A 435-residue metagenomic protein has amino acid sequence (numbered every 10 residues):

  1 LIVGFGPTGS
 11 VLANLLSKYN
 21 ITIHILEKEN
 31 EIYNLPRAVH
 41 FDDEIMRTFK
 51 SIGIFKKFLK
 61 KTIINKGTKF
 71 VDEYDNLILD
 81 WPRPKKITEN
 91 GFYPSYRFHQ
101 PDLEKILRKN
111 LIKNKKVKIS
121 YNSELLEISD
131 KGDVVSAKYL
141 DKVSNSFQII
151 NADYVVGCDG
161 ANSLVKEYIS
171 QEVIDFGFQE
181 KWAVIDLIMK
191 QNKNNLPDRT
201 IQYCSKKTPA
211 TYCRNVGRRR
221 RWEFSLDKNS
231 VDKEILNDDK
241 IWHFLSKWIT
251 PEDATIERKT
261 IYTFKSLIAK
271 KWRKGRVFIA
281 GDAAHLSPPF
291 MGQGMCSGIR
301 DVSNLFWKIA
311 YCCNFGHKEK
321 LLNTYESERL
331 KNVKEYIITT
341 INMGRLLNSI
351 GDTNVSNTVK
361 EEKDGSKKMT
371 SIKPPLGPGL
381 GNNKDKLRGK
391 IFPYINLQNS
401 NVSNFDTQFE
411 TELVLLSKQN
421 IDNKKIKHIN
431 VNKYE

Functional and structural regions predicted by a protein language model:
L1-T8: Beta1/beta-strand and adjacent pyrophosphate-binding region of the FAD-binding site in flavoprotein oxidoreductases
V3, Y19, D75, P84-K86 (+4 more regions): Helical substrate-recognition/capping region of FAD-dependent monooxygenase/halogenase enzymes
S17-R37: Glycine-rich FAD pyrophosphate-binding loop
L35-A38, D42-N110, C213-N215: Active-site-adjacent segment of FAD-dependent monooxygenases/related oxidoreductases
K109, Y154, C158-F264: Conserved FAD-binding catalytic core of PHBH/FMO-like flavoproteins
Y121-V135, T260: A conserved short coil-to-beta-strand element within the FAD-binding core of flavoproteins
S144-Y154: Core beta-strand elements of the Rossmann-like FAD/NAD(P) dinucleotide-binding domain in flavoenzyme oxidoreductases
E234-S297, N332, Y336-T339: FAD/FMN-dependent oxidoreductases across multiple families
